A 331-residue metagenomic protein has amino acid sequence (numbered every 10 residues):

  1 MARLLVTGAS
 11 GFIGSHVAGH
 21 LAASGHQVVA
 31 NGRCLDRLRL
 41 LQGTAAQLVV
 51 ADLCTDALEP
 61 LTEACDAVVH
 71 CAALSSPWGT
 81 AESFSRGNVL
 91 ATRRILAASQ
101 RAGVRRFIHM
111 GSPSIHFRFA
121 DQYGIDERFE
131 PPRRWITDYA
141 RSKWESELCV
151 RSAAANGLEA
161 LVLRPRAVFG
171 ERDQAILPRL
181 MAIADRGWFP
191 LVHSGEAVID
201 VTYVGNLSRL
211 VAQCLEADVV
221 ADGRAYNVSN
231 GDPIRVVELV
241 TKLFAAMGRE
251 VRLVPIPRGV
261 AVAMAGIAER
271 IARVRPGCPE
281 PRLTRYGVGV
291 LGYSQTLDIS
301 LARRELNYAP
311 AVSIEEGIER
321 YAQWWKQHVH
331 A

Functional and structural regions predicted by a protein language model:
L4-S24: N-terminal Rossmann NAD(P)H-binding glycine-rich loop of SDR-like oxidoreductase domains
Q47-L90, A98, R118: NAD(P)H-binding glycine-rich loop region in Rossmannoid oxidoreductase-like domains and their noncatalytic homologs
L90, D121-V168, F189: Catalytic helix-loop patch of NAD(P)-dependent Rossmann-fold dehydrogenases
R94-D138: Conserved Rossmann-fold NAD(P)-dependent oxidoreductase catalytic core, especially the SDR/UDP-sugar
E145-S146, Q174-R179, H193-L215, G223-N227: Substrate-positioning beta->alpha
V204, T241, M264-A309: Conserved C-terminal active-site "lid" loop/helix of NAD(P)H-dependent oxidoreductases that clamps the redox cofactor
C214-P281, E319-R320, V329: Mid/C-terminal beta-alpha module of Rossmann-like enzyme folds, strongest in SDR-family dehydrogenases/epimerases
L297-E305, A309-A331: Amphipathic terminal alpha-helices
